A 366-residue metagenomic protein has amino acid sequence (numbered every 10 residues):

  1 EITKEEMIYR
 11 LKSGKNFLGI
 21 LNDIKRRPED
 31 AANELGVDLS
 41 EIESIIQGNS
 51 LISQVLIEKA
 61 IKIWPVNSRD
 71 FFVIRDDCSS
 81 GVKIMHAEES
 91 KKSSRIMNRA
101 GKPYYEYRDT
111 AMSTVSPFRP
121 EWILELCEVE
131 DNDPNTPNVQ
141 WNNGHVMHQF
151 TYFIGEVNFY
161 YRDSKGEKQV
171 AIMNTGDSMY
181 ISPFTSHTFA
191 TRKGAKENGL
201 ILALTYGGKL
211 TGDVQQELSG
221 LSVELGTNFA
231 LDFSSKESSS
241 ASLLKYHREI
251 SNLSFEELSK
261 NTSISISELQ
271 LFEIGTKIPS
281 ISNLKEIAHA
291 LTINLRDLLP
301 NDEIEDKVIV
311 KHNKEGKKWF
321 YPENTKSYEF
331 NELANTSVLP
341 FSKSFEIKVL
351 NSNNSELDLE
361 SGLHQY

Functional and structural regions predicted by a protein language model:
E1-R27, T227-S251: A short, Lys/Arg-rich alpha-helix, primarily the initiator
R27-L35, S254-N261, I287: Short alpha-helical "recognition helix" segments of helix-turn-helix
G36-S53, K59-I61, I74, S263-S280: Recognition helix of helix-turn-helix/homeodomain-like DNA-binding domains that insert into the DNA major groove
V55-D70, S282-D297: DNA major-groove recognition helix of helix-turn-helix/homeodomain DNA-binding modules
V73-P103, P300-S327: Short, charged recognition helix plus adjacent turn of helix-turn-helix-like nucleic-acid-binding domains
K92-Q149, K318-Q365: A short glycine-rich, His/Asp/Glu-containing loop-to-beta-strand
T110, Y161-T185, T191, L333: Short acidic-glycine-tyrosine-enriched beta hairpin
P120-L124, S178-Y180, K193-E217, V223 (+1 more regions): A short hydrophobic beta-strand segment most commonly corresponding to one strand of the jelly-roll/cupin
